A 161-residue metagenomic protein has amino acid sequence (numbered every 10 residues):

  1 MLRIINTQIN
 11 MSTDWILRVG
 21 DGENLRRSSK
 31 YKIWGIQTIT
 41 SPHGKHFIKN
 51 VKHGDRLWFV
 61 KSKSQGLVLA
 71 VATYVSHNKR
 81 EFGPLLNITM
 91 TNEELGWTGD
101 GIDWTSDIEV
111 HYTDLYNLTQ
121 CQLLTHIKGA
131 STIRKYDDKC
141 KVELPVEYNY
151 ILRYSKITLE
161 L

Functional and structural regions predicted by a protein language model:
L2-N24, I33-H46, R80-L161: Contiguous surface segments at macromolecular interaction interfaces
V19-E23, V60-Q65: Short, flexible beta-strand-to-coil junctions
R27: Short loop/helix-cap segments at secondary-structure boundaries that form the rim of catalytic
K30: Dinucleotide-binding Rossmann-like beta1-alpha1 core, especially the glycine-rich loop that anchors the ADP
I48-K61: Short coil-to-beta transition motif at edge beta-strands of beta-rich domains
K52-G54, L67-L69, D103-D107: Short connector loops at helix/strand junctions that flank enzyme active sites, especially segments positioning acidic
G66-V68, E81-F82: Short catalytic/ligand-binding loop motif for oxyanion handling, primarily in non-cytosolic enzymes, centered on
V68-H77: Short beta-strand-centered aromatic/proline hotspots
